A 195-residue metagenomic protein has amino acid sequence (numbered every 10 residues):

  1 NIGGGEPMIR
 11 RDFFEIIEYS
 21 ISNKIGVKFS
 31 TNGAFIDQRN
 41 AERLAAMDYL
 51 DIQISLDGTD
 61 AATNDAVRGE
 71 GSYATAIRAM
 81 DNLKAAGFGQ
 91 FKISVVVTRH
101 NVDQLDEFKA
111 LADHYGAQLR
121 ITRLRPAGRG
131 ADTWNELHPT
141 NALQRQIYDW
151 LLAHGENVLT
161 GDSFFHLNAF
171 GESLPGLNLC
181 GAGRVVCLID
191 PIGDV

Functional and structural regions predicted by a protein language model:
N1-G58: Conserved SAM/AdoMet-binding glycine-rich loop
A46-V195: Radical SAM enzyme [4Fe-4S]-AdoMet core and its adjacent flexible, acidic and glycine-rich loops/tails across
